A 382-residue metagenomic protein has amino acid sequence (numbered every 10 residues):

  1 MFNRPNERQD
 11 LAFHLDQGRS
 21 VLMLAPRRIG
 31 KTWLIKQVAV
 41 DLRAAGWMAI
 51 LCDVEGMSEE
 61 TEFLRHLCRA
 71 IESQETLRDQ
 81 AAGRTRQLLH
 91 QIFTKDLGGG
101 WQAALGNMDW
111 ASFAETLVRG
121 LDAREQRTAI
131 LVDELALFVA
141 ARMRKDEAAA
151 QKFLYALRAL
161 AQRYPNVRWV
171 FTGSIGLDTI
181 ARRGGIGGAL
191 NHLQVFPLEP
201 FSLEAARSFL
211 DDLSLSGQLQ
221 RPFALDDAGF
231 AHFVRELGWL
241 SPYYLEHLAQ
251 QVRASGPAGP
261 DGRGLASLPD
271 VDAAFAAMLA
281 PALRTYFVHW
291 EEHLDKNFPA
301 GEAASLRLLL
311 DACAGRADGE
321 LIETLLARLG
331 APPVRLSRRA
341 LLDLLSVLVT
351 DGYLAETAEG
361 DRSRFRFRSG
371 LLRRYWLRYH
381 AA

Functional and structural regions predicted by a protein language model:
M1-L11: N-terminal pre-P-loop "Q-motif" helix
Q17-I29, W33-R144, V167, R339: P-loop NTPase nucleotide-binding core
L137, D146-G185, L198: Sensor-1/coupling segment of RecA-like P-loop NTPase cores
L198-G229, L237: Conserved small helical "lid"/interfacial subdomain of P-loop NTPases
P222, D227, E236-R339, T357: Winged-helix-like regulatory helical subdomains adjacent to P-loop NTPase cores
V349-G360: A short, conserved structural fragment
D361-R368: Minor-groove-contacting beta-hairpin "wing" of winged helix-turn-helix DNA-binding domains
G370-A382: Short, amphipathic alpha-helical interaction segments positioned at domain boundaries
